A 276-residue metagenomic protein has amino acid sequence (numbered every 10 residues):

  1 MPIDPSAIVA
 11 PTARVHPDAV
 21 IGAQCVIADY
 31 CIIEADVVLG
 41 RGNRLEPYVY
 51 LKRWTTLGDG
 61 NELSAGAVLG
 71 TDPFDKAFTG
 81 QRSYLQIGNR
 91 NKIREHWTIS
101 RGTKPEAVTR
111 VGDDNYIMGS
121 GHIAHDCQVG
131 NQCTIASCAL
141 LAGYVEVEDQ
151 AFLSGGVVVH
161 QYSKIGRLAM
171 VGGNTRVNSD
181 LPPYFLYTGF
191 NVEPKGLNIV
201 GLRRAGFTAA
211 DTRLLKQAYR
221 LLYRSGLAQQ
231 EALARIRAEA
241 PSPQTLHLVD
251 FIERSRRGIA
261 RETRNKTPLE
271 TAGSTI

Functional and structural regions predicted by a protein language model:
M1-S6, P11-T12, Q24, G60 (+5 more regions): Terminal amphipathic alpha-helical/low-complexity segments used for targeting or macromolecular assembly
P2-T188, E193: Structural signal for interior beta-strand "rungs" in well-ordered beta-sheet cores of soluble enzyme domains
